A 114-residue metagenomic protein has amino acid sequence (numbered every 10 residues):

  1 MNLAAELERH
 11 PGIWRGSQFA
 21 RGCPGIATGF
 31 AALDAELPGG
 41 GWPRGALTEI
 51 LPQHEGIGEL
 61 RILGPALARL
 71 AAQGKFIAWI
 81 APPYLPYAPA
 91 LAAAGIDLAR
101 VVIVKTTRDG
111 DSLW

Functional and structural regions predicted by a protein language model:
M1-W79, A88-P89, A93: Detector for small/aliphatic-rich hydrophobic stretches
F76-W114: Long, charge-dense
